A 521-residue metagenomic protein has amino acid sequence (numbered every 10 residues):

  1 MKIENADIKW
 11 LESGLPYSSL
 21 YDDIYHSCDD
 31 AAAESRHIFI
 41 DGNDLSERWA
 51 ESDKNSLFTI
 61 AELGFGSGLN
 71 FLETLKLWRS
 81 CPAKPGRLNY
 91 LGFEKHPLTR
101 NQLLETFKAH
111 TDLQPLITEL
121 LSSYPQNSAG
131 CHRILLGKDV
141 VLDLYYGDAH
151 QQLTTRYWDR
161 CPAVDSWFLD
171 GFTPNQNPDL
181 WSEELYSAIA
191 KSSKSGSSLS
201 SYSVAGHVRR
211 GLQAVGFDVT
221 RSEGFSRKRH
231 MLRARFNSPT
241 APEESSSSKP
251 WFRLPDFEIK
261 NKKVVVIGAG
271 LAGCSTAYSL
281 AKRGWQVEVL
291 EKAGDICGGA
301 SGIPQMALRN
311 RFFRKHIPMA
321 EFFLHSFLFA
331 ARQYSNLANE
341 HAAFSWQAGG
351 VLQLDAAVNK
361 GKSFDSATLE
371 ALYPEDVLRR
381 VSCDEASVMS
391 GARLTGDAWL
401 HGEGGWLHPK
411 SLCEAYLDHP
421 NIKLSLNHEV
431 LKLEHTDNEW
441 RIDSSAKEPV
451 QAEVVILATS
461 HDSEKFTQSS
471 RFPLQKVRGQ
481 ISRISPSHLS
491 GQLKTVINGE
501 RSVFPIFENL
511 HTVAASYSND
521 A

Functional and structural regions predicted by a protein language model:
K2-F58, S67-P82: Class I SAM-dependent methyltransferase Rossmann-like catalytic core, especially the SAM/SAH-binding loop
S52-V164, E183: The AdoMet/dcAdoMet-binding core of the Class I SAM-like
Q114, R314-I317, A343-Q353, V377-L417 (+1 more regions): Helix-loop-beta segment of a Rossmann-like dinucleotide-binding subdomain
S182-S195: A short glycine-rich, Lys/Arg-flanked "PGG" loop and its adjoining helix->strand segment in the class I
A205-I259: Class I S-adenosyl-L-methionine
P242-I259, V265-I267, L271-R283, K292 (+4 more regions): Active-site substrate-recognition segment that forms the wall of the catalytic cavity or substrate channel
A307-M389: Dinucleotide-binding Rossmann-like beta1-alpha1 core, especially the glycine-rich loop that anchors the ADP
W399-S444, V450, V454, A458 (+1 more regions): Helical element adjacent to the flavin cofactor pocket in flavoenzyme catalytic cores
